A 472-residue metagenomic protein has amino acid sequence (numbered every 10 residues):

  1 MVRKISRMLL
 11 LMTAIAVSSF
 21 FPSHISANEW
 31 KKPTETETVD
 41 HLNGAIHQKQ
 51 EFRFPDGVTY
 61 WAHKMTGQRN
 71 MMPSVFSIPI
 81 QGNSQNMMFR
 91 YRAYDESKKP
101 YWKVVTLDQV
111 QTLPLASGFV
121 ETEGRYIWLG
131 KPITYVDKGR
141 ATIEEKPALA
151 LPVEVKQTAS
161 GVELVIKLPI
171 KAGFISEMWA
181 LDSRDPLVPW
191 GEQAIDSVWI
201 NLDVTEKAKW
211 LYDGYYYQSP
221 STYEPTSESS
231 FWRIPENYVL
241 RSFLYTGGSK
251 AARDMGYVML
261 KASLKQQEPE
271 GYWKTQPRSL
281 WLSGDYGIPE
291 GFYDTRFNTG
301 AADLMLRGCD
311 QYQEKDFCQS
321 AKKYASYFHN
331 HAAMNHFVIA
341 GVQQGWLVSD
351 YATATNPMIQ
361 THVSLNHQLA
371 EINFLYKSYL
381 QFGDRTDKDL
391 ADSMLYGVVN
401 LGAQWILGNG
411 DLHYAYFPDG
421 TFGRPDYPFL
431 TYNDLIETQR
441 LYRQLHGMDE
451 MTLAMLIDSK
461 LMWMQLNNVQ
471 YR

Functional and structural regions predicted by a protein language model:
M1-L9: Bacterial N-terminal signal peptides that target proteins for export
L10-S19: Bacterial N-terminal signal peptides
S19-N28: Sec-dependent signal peptide cleavage junction
N28-Y272, E314-D316: Carbohydrate-recognition beta-sandwich/jelly-roll modules in extracellular/periplasmic carbohydrate-active proteins
V198-S229, R253-T275, K315-Q343, T386-D411 (+1 more regions): Long, well-ordered core segments of solenoidal/helical folds
Y212-E228, Y272-D294, F337-V363, G408-D434: Carbohydrate-binding/catalytic loop surfaces
T226-T246, E290-C309, Q360-Y379, F422-L441: Well-ordered alpha-helical segments within folded domains of soluble proteins
Q276, L280-Y324, H331: Acidic/His-rich structured neighborhood in mature extracellular/periplasmic domains
